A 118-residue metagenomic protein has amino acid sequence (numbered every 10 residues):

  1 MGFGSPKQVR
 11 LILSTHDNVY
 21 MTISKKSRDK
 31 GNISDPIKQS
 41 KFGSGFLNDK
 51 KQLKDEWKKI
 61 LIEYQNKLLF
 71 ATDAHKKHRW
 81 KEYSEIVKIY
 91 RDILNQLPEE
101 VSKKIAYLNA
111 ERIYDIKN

Functional and structural regions predicted by a protein language model:
M1-F70: Catalytic pocket-lining loop regions of alpha/beta-barrel enzymes, especially the amidohydrolase/enolase/GH5 lineages
D55, K59-L69, H75-N118: Mid-to-C-terminal alpha-helical segments outside catalytic/metal-binding sites
